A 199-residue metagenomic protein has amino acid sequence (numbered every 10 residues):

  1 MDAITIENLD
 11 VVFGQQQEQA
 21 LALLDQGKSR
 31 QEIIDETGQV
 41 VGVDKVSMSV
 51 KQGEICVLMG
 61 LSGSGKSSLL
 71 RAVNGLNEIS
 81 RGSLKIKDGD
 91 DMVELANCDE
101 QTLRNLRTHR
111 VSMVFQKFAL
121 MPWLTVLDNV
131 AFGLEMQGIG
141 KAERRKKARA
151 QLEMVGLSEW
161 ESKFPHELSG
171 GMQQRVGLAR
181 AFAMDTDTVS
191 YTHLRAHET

Functional and structural regions predicted by a protein language model:
L23-E32, K87-E94, A131, E135 (+1 more regions): Conserved ABC ATPase "signature" region
I33-V40, M92-S112, K141, R145: ABC ATPase NBD coupling module
N74: Helix-to-loop junction immediately C-terminal to a conserved catalytic motif
D99, L127, E161-F164: Signature (C-motif/LSGGQ) region and adjacent switch/coupling loops of ABC-type ATPase nucleotide-binding domains
L124-A131: Short coil-to-helix segment of the ABC ATPase nucleotide-binding domain corresponding to the Q-loop/switch region
F164-L168, M172: Conserved ABC ATPase signature
L178: Hydrophobic anchor residue at the start of the ABC signature
T192-T199: Conserved small/polar residues in nucleotide/adenosyl-binding loops
